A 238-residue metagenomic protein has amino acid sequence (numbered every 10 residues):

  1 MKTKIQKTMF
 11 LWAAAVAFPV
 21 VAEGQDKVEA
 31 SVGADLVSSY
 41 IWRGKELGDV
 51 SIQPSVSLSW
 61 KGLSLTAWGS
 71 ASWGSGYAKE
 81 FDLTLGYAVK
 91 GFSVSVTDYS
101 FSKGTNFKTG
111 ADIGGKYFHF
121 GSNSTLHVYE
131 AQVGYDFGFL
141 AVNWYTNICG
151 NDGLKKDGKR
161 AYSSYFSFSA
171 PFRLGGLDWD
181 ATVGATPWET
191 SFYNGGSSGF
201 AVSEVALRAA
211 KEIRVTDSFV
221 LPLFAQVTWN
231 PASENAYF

Functional and structural regions predicted by a protein language model:
M1-E29: Cleavable N-terminal export/targeting peptides
G24-W73: Short glycine/proline- and aromatic-enriched beta-strand/turn motifs that initiate or cap beta-hairpins
D26-V28, G48-I52, Y77-F81, A88 (+5 more regions): Residues that define the transmembrane beta-barrel architecture of outer-membrane proteins
V32-A34, V56, L65-A67, L85 (+5 more regions): Membrane-embedded beta-strand positions of outer-membrane beta-barrel proteins
D35-S39, W68-S72, A88, T97-F101 (+3 more regions): Outer-membrane beta-barrel pore domains and translocons
G62, G138-P222, W229-E234: Outer-membrane beta-barrel transmembrane domain signature
L63-A88, S93-G121: Surface-exposed loop and membrane-interface regions of Gram-negative outer-membrane beta-barrel proteins
S102-A161: Hydrophobic, well-structured mid-protein blocks that either form specific transmembrane helices
